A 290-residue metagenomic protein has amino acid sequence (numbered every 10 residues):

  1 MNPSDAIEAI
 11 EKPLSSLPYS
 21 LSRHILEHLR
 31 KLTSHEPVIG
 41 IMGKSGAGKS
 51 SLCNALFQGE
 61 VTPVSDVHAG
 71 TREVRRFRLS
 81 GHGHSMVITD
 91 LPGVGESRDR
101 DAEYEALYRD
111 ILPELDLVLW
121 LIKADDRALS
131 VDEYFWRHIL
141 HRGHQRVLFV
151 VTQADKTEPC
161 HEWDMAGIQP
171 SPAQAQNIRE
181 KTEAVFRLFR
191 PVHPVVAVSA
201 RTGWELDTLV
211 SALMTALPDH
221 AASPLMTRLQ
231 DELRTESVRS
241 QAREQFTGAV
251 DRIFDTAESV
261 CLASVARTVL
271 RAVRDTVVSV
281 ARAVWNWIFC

Functional and structural regions predicted by a protein language model:
M1-L91, W287-F289: Conserved G1/Walker A P-loop phosphate-binding module
A55, D110, E114, V131-H138 (+2 more regions): Alpha-helical scaffold elements adjacent to nucleotide-binding pockets in ATP/GTP-utilizing enzyme cores
T71-V74, L91-H141: Switch II of P-loop NTPase G domains
H84, P113-V118, R142-V147, R190-P194: Short glycine-/polar-rich loops that comprise or flank the Walker A/P-loop and associated switch/sensor motifs
V118-K181: Replace "adjacent to P-loop NTPase cores in ATP/GTP-dependent enzymes" with "adjacent to NTP-binding cores
D155-P224: Canonical P-loop GTPase G-domain recognition
V210-L217, D231-C290: P-loop NTP-binding site
